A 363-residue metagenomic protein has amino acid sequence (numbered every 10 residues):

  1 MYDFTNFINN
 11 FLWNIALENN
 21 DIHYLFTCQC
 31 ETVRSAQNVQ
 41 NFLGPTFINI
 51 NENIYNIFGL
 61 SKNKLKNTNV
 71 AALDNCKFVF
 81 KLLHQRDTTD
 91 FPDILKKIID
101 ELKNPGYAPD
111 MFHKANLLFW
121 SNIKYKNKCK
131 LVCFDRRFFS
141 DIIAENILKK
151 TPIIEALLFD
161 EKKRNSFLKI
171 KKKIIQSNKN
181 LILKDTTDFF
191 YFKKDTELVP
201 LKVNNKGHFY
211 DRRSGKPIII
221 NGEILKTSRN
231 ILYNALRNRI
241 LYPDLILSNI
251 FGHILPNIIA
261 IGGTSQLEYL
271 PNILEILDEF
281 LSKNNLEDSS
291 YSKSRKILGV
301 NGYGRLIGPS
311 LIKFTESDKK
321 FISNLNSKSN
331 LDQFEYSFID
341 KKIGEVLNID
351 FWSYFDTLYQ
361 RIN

Functional and structural regions predicted by a protein language model:
M1-N363: N-terminal targeting/trafficking signals and adjacent low-complexity tails
